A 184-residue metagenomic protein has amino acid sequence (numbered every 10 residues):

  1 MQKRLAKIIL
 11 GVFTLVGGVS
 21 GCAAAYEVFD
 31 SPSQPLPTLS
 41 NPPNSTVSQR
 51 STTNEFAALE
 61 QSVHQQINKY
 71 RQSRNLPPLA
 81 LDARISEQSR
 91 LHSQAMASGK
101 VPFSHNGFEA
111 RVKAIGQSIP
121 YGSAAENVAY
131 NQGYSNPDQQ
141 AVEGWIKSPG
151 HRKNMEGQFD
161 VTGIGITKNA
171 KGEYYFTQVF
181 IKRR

Functional and structural regions predicted by a protein language model:
M1-P102, N136-Q139, G157-R184: N-terminal targeting leaders of exported, membrane, and organelle-targeted proteins
E87-S135: Short, surface-exposed glycine/acidic/tryptophan-bearing loops
R152-E156: Short active-site loop/helix that positions an aromatic residue
